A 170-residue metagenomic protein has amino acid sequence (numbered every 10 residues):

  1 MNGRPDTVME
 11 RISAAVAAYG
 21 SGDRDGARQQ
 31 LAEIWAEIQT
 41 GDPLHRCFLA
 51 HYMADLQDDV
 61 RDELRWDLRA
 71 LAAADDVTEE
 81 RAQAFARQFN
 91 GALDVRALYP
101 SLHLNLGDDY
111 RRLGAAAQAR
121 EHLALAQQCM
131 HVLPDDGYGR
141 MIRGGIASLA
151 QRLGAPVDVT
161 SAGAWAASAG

Functional and structural regions predicted by a protein language model:
M1, W35-D42, A74-V95, V132-D136: Flexible helix-coil transition and linker loops at the boundaries of alpha-helical arrays
D6, G41-R46, D62, G91-L98 (+2 more regions): Structural signature of alpha-solenoid helical repeat junctions
M9-Q29: Alpha-helical segment of the N-proximal tetratricopeptide repeat
R11, R46-H51, R96, H103 (+1 more regions): TPR repeat positional signature
R65-D76, R112-D135: TPR/TPR-like (Sel1-like) alpha-helical repeat modules
D136-G170: Terminal, low-structured helical/coil segments at or just beyond the last alpha-helical repeat
